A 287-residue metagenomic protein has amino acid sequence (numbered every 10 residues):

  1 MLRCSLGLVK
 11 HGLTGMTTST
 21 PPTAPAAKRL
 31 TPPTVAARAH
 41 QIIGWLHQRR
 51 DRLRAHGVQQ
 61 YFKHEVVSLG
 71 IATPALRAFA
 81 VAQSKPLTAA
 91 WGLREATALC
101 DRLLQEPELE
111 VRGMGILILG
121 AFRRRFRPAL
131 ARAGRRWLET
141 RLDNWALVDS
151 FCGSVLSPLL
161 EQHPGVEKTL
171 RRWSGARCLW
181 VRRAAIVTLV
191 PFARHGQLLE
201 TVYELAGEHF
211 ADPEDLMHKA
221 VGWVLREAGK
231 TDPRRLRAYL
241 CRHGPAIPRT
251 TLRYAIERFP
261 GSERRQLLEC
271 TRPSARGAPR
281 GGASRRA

Functional and structural regions predicted by a protein language model:
H11: Cationic, low-complexity basic patches in intrinsically disordered or flexible, solvent-exposed regions
T17-A287: Alpha-helical scaffold domains
